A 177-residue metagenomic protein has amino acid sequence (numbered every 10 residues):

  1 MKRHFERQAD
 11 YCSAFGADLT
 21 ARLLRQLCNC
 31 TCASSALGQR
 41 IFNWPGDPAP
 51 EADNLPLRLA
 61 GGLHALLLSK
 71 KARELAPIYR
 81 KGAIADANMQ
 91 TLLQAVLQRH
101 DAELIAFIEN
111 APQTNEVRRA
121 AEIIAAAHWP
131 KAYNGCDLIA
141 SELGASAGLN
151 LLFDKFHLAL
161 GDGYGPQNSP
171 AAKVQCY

Functional and structural regions predicted by a protein language model:
M1-A49: Non-catalytic accessory regions outside enzyme or core folds
C12-L19, S34, K70-R73, E103 (+3 more regions): Short secondary-structure junctions and interdomain/linker hinges
D18, N54-P56: Short acidic alpha-helix initiation/capping motifs at coil-to-helix transition points, especially at protein N-termini
Q26-C32, L57-S69, E122-W129: Short, hydrophobic/amphipathic alpha-helical patches that form generic packing surfaces within helical domains
A49-N54, A65-L66, K70-V96, T114 (+1 more regions): Class I S-adenosyl-L-methionine-dependent methyltransferase module
V96-L104: Residue-level recognition of alpha-helix termini/interfacial anchor residues
I108: Active-site neighborhood for divalent-cation/phosphate handling
A111-A120: Conserved SAM-binding loop and adjacent beta-strand
